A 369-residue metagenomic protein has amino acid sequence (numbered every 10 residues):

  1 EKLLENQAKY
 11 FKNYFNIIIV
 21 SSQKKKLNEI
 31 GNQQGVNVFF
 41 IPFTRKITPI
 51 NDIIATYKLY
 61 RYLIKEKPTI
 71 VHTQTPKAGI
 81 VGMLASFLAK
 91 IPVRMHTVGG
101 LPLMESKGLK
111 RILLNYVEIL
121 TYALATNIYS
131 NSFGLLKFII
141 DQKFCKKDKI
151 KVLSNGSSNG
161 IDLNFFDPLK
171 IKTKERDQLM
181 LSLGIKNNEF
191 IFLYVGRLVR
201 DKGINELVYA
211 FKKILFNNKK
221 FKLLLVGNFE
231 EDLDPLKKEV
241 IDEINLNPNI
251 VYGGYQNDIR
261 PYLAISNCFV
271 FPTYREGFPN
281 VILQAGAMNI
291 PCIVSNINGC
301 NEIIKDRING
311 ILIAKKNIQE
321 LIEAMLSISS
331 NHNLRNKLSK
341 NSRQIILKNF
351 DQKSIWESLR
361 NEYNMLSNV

Functional and structural regions predicted by a protein language model:
E1-K9, F190-K213, Q319-E320: A conserved mid-protein helix/loop that constitutes part of the nucleotide-sugar donor-binding site
E1-N51, K143-V152: N-terminal strand-loop element at the rim of the active site of nucleotide-sugar-dependent glycosyltransferases
V20, I282, P291-V294, I304: Short hydrophobic beta-strand element within catalytic cores of glycosyltransferases and related nucleotide-activated
L27-N32, K222-P248, L334: Short, structured helix-loop element that forms part of the nucleotide-activated donor/catalytic region
F39-F40, I119, A123-R176: Donor nucleotide-sugar binding/catalytic pocket of nucleotide-sugar-dependent glycosyltransferases
Q178-L181, E320, S327, L334-N349 (+1 more regions): A short, well-ordered alpha-helix in the C-terminal region of glycosyltransferases
Y255, Y274: Aromatic "clamp/platform" in nucleotide-sugar-dependent glycosyltransferases that forms part of the donor/acceptor
D306-R307, I311-I318, S327-H332: Conserved acidic donor-binding segment of nucleotide-sugar-dependent glycosyltransferases
